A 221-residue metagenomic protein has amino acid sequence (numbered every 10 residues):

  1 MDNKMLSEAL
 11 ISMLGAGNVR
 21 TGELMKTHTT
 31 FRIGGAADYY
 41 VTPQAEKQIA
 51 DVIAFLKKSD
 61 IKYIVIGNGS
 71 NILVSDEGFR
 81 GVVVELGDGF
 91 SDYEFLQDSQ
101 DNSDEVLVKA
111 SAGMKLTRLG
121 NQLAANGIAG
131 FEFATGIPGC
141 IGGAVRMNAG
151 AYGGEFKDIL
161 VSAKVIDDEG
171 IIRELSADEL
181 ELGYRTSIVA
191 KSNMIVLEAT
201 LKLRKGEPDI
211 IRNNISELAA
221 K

Functional and structural regions predicted by a protein language model:
M1, I53-K57, I61-K62, F156-K164 (+1 more regions): Charged, low-complexity, helix/coiled-coil-prone segments
D2-I141: Anion-binding (especially nucleotide phosphate/pyrophosphate-binding) glycine-rich loop and adjoining beta-alpha core
V19, M25, F31, Y93 (+7 more regions): Short clusters of hydrophobic/aromatic residues that line enzyme substrate/ligand-binding pockets
R20-T21, I72, I166-D168, I172-K221: Phosphate/pyrophosphate- and phosphate-bearing ligand-binding catalytic cores of soluble enzymes
G34-G35, V41-E46, L73-D92, R146-S176 (+1 more regions): Structural signature of FAD isoalloxazine-binding scaffolds in flavoprotein oxidoreductases
L116, G120, A134, P138 (+6 more regions): Hydrophobic, well-ordered secondary-structure segments
L123, I141, V145-A149, K164-D167 (+2 more regions): Short, well-ordered alpha-helical segments in soluble proteins
